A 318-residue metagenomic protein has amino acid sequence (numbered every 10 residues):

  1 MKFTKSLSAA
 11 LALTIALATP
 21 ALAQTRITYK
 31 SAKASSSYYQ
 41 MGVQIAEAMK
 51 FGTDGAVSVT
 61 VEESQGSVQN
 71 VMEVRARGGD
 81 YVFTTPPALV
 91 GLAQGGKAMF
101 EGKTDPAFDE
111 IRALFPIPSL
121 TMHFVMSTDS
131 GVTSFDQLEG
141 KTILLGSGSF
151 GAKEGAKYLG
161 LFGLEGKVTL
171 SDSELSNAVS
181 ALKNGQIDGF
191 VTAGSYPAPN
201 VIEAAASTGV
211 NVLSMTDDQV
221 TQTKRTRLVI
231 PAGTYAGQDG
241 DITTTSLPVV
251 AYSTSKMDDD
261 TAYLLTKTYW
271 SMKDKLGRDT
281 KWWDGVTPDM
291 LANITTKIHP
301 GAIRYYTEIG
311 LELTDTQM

Functional and structural regions predicted by a protein language model:
M1-A9: Bacterial N-terminal signal peptides that target proteins for export
L17-A23: Sec/Tat signal peptide C-region and signal peptidase I cleavage site
Q24-L92: N-terminal (or domain-start) structured segment
R26-G52, V57, P116-N184, P288 (+2 more regions): Bilobed "Venus flytrap"/periplasmic-binding protein-like clamshell domains and structurally analogous long
Y81-P118: Acidic, polar ligand-binding/catalytic clefts
P86-P87, G95-A98, K103-T104, G166-S255: Pocket-lining segment of extracytoplasmic ligand-binding domains
I117-V132, R227, L247-T261: A bilobed periplasmic-binding-protein/Venus flytrap-type ligand-binding module shared by bacterial periplasmic
N177, K183-N184, G194-S207, V212 (+2 more regions): An extracytoplasmic/periplasmic, membrane-proximal ligand-sensing/linker region
